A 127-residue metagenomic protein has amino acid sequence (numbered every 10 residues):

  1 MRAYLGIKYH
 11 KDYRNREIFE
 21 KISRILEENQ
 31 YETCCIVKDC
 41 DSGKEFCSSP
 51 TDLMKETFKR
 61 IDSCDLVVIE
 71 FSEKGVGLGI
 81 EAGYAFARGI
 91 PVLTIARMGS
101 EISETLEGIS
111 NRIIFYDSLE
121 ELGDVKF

Functional and structural regions predicted by a protein language model:
M1-F127: Conserved catalytic or regulatory cores that recognize and/or transform ribose-phosphate-containing ligands
